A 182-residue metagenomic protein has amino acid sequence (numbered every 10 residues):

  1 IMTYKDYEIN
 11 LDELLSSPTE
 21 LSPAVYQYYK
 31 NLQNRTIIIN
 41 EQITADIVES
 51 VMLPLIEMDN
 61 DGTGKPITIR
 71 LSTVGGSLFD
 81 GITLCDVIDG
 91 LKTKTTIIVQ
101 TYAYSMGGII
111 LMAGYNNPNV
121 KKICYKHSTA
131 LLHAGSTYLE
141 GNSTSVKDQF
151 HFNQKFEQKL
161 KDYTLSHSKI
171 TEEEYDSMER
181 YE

Functional and structural regions predicted by a protein language model:
I1-E182: Terminal-region recognition feature
